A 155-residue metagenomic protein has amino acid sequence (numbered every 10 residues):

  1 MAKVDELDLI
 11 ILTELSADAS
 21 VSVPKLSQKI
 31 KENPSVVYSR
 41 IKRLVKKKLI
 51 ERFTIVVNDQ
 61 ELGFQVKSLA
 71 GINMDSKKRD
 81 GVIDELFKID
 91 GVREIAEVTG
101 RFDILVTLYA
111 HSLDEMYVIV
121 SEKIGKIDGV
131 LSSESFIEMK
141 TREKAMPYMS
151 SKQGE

Functional and structural regions predicted by a protein language model:
M1-E155: A compositional/biophysical signature of low hydrophobicity enriched in polar/charged and small residues
